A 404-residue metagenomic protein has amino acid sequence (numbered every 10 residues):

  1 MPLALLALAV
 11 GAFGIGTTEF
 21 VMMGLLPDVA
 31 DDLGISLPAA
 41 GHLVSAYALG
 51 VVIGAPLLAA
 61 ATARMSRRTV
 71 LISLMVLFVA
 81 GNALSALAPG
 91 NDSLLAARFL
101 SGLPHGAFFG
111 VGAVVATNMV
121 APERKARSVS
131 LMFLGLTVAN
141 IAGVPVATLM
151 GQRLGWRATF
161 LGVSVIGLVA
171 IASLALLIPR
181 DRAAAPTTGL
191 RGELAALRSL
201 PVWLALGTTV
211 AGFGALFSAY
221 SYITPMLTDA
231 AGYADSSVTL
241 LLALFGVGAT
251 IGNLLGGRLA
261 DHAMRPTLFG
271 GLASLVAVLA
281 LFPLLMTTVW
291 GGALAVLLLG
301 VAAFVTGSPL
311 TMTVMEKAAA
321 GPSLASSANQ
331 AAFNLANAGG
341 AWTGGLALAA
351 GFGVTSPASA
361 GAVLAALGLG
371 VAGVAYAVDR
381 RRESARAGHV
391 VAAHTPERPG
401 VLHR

Functional and structural regions predicted by a protein language model:
L6, L77-L84, D92-S101, W290-L298: Paired small-residue
G34, S66, L87-S93, G232 (+1 more regions): Helix-breaking motifs and short loop linkers at transmembrane-helix boundaries and internal kinks in secondary membrane
I53-D92: Conserved MFS/SLC helix-loop-helix module at the cytosolic interface between two early adjacent transmembrane helices
A55-R67, G252-M264, L348-A349: Helix-to-loop junctions at the C-terminal end of transmembrane segments in multipass secondary transporters
A97-L136: Cytoplasmic helix-loop-helix junction between adjacent transmembrane helices in 12-TM secondary transporters
S164-A184, V371-A375: C-terminal membrane-cytosol helix-exit motif in multi-pass small-molecule transporters
P266-L310: C-terminal transmembrane helical hairpin of 12-TM major facilitator-type secondary transporters
K317-V354, G361: A late C-terminal transmembrane helix in Major Facilitator Superfamily
